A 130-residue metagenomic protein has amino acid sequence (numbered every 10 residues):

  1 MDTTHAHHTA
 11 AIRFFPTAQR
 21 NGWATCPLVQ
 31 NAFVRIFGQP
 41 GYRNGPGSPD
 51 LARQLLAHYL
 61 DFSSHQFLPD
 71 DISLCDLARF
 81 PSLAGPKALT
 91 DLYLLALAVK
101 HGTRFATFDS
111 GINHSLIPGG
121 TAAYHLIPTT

Functional and structural regions predicted by a protein language model:
M1-T25, F37, G41-L51, G120 (+1 more regions): Short, well-structured N-terminal submotif of metal-dependent ribonuclease cores
T3, P27-N31, R53-L83: Acidic catalytic patch
A11, T90-D91: Amphipathic coiled-coil/heptad-repeat helices and related helical stalk/stem segments that mediate oligomerization
Q19-G22, S64, G102: Residue-level detector of structured alpha->beta connecting loops
I72-A84, L92-T130: Acidic, PIN/NYN-like endoribonuclease modules and their adjacent C-terminal/linker elements
